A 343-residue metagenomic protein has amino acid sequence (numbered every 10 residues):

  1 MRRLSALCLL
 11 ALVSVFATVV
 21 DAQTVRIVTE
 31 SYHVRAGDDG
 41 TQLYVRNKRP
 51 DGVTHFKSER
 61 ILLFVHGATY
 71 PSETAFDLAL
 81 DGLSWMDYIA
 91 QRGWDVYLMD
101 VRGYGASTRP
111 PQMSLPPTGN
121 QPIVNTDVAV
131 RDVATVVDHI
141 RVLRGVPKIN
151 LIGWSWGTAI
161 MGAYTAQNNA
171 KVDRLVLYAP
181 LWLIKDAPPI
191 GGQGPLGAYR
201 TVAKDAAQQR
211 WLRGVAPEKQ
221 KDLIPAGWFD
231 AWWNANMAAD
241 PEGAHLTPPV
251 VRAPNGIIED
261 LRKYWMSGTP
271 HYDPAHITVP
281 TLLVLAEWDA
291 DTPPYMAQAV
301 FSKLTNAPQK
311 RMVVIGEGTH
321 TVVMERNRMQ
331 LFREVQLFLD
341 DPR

Functional and structural regions predicted by a protein language model:
Q23-K57: N-terminal cap/lid segment of alpha/beta-hydrolase-fold proteins
G52-L98: Short, surface-exposed "cap/lid" segments of acyl-processing enzymes
S72-A75, M99-Q121, H320: Glycine-rich "HGGG/HGxG" loop immediately N-terminal to the catalytic nucleophile of the alpha/beta-hydrolase
D127-K148: Conserved acidic catalytic loop of the alpha/beta-hydrolase fold
P147-D186: Conserved hydrolase catalytic core segment
D186-L282: Alpha/beta-hydrolase
A290-M296: Conserved alpha/beta-hydrolase "acid-adjacent" motif
G318-M329: Catalytic histidine-centered segment of alpha/beta-hydrolase-like enzymes
